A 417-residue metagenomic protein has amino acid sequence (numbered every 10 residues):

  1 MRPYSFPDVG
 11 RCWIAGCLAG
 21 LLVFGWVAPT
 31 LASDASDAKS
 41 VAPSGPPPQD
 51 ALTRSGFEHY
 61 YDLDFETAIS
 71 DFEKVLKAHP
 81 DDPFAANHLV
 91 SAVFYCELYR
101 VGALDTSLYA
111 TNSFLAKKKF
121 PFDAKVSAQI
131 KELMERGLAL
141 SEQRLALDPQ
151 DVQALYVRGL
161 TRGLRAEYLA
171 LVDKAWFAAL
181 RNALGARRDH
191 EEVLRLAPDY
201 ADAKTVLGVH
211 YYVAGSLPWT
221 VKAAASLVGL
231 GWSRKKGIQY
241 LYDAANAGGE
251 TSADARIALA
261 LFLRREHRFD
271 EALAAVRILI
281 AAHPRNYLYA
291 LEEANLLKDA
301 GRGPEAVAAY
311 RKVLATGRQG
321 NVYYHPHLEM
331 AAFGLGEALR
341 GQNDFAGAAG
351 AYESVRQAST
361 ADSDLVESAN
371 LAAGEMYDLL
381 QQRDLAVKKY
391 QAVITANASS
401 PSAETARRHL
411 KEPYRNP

Functional and structural regions predicted by a protein language model:
W13-W26: Bacterial N-terminal signal peptides
A35-L52, H59-D71, D81, A92-Q150 (+5 more regions): Short coil/linker segments at helix-helix boundaries
R54, H88, Y95, V157 (+8 more regions): "A position-specific structural signal for the A-helix of alpha-solenoid helical repeats
V75, R144, V193, D243-A244 (+4 more regions): Canonical positions in the second alpha-helix
A78-D82, L147, L196-A197, G248-E250 (+4 more regions): Short solvent-exposed coil/turn linkers within tandem alpha-helical repeat scaffolds
A85, A154, A203, A255 (+6 more regions): TPR alpha-solenoid repeat register
R187, E191, Y212, G229-S233 (+6 more regions): TPR/TPR-like (Sel1-like) alpha-helical repeat modules
